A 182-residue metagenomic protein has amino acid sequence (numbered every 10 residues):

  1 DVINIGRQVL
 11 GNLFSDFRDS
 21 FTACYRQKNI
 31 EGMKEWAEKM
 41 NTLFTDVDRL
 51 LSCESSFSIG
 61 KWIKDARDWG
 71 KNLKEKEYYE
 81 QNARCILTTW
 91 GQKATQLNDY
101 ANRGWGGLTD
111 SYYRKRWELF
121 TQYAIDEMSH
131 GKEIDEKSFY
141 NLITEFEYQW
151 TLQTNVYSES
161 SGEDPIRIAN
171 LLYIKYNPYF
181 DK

Functional and structural regions predicted by a protein language model:
D1-K182: Catalytic domains of carbohydrate-active enzymes that cleave complex glycans
